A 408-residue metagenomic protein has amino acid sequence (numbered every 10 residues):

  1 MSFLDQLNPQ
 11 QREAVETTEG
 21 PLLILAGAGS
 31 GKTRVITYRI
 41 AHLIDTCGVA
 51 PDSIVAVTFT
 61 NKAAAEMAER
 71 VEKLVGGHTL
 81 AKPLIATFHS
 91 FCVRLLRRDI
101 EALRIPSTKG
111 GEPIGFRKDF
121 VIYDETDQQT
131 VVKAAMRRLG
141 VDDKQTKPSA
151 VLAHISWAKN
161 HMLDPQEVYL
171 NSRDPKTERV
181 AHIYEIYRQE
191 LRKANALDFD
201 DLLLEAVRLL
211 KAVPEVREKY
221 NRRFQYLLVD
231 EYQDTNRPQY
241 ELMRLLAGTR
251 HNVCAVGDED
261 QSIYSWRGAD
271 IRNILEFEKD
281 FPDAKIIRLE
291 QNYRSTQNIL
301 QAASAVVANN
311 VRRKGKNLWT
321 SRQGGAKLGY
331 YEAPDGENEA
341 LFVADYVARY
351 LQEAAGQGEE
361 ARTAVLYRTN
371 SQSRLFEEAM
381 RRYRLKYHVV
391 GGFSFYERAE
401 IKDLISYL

Functional and structural regions predicted by a protein language model:
M1-K118, I122-Y123, E218, R272 (+1 more regions): P-loop NTPase Walker
Q6-E16, G20-I24, V35, G48 (+6 more regions): Conserved helicase NTPase motor core
T17-T18, L80-P83, L103-D201, F224 (+4 more regions): ATP-hydrolysis module of ASCE/P-loop NTPase motor domains, specifically the Walker B Asp-Glu catalytic pair
G20, V49-S53, L80-K82, F116 (+6 more regions): Short glycine-/polar-rich loops that comprise or flank the Walker A/P-loop and associated switch/sensor motifs
S30, N61-A64, H89-C92, E259-I263 (+7 more regions): Conserved nucleotide-binding/hydrolysis micro-motifs of P-loop NTPases
T33-I36, D99-E101, P282-K285, Q291-K386: Helicase P-loop NTPase motor core
H78-L84, R384-E397: Conserved RecA-like helicase motor-core motifs
R381-R382, F395-L408: Conserved short internal alpha-helix adjacent to the catalytic or cofactor-binding core of large enzyme scaffolds
